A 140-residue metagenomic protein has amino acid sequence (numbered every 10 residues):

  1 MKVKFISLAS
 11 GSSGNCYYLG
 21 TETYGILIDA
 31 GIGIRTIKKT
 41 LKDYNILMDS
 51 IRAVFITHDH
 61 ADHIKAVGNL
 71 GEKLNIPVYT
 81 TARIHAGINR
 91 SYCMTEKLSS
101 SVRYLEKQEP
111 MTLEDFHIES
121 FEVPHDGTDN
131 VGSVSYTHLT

Functional and structural regions predicted by a protein language model:
M1-T23: Zn-dependent metallo-beta-lactamase
K2-V3, T23-Y24, P110-I118: Beta-strand-turn-beta hairpins that frame and shape the catalytic cleft of phosphate-ester-processing enzymes
G14-C16, T128-G132: Short hydrophobic/aromatic beta-strand or adjacent loop that forms the aromatic wall/cage of a ligand/substrate-binding
L19, D29, H58, S133: Divalent metal-coordination and catalytic microenvironments
I34-T81: Active-site metal-binding motif and surrounding structural segment of the metallo-beta-lactamase
H60-I64, A86-G87, G127: Active-site environment of divalent metal-dependent phosphoester hydrolases
G71, T80-M111, F121-E122: Glycine/small-residue-rich loop that forms an oxyanion/phosphate-binding "nest" at active or ligand-binding sites
T137-T140: Conserved small/polar residues in nucleotide/adenosyl-binding loops
